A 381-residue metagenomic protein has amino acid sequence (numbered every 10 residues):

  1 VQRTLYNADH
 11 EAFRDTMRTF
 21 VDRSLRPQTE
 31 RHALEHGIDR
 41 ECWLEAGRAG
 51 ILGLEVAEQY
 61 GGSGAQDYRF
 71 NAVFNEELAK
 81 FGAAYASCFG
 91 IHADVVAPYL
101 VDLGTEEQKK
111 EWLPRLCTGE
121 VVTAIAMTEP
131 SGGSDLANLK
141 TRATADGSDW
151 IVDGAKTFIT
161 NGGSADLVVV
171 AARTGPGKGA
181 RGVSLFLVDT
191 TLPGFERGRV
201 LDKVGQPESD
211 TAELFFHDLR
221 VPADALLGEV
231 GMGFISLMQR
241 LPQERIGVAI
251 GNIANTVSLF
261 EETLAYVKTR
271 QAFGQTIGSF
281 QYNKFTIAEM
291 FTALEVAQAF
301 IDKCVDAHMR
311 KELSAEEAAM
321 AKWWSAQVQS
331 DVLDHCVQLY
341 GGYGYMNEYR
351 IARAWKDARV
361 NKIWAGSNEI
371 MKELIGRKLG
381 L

Functional and structural regions predicted by a protein language model:
V1-G82, I91, L103-Q108, R115-E120 (+5 more regions): Alpha-helical interface subdomain recognition
G50, F74-A79, A172, V188-P193 (+1 more regions): Short Ser/Thr-interspersed hydrophobic loop/turn segments at strand-loop and sheet-helix junctions that line or gate
A65-Q66, D135-A137, N161-A165, G179-G182 (+2 more regions): Short glycine/proline-enriched turns and hinge-like loops at secondary-structure junctions
L116, S131-S134, F158-N161, T174-G177 (+1 more regions): Short Gly/Pro-enriched turn/cap motifs at secondary-structure boundaries
G119-M127: A short, Trp-centered hydrophobic/proline-enriched beta-strand micro-motif
N138, T191-P222: Flexible, small-/acidic-enriched active-site or ligand-binding loops
D149, D153-R197: A short core secondary-structure module
L214-S236: Long, acidic (Asp/Glu-rich), low-complexity accessory segments flanking structured domains
